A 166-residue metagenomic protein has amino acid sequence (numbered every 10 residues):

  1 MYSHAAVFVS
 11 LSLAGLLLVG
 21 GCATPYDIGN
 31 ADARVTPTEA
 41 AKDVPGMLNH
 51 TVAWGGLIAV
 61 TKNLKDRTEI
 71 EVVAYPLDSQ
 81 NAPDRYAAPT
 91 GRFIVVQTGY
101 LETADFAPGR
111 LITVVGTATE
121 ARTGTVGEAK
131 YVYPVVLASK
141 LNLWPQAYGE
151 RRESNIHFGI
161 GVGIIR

Functional and structural regions predicted by a protein language model:
M1-C22: Sec-dependent bacterial lipoprotein signal peptides
C22-R166: OB-fold and OB-like single-stranded nucleic-acid-recognition modules and their adjacent interaction interfaces
